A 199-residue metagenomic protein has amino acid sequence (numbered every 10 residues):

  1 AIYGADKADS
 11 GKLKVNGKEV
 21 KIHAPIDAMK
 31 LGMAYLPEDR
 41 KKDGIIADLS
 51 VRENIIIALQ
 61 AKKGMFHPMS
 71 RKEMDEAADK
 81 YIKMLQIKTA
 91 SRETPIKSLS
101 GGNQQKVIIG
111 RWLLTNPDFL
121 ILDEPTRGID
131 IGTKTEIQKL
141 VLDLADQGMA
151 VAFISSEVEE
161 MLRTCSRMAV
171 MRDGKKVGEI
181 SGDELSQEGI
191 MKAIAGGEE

Functional and structural regions predicted by a protein language model:
A1-E199: Glycine-rich phosphate-binding loops of nucleotide-dependent enzymes
